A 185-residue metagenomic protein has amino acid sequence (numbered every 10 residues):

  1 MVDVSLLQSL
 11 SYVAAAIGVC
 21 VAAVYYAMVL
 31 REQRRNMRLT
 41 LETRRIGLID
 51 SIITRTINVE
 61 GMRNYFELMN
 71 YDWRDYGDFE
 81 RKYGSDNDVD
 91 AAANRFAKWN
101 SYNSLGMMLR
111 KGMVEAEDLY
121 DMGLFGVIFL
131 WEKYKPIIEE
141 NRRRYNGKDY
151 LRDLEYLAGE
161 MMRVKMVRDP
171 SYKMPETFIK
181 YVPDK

Functional and structural regions predicted by a protein language model:
V2-D78: Membrane-proximal alpha-helical anchors
V4, Q8-S11, T40, S85-F96 (+1 more regions): Short, solvent-exposed segments of well-ordered alpha helices
Y12-A15, V19, R34-R35, G47 (+6 more regions): Generic, low-specificity signal for short hydrophobic/alpha-helical stretches with a mild N-terminal bias, encompassing
I49-D50, E80-G84, I138-R142: Charged, low-complexity surface segments at secondary-structure and domain boundaries
I53-D86, D149-E160, V167, S171: Long amphipathic alpha-helical segments that form oligomerization/scaffold cores
D90-K185: An amphipathic alpha-helical interaction surface
